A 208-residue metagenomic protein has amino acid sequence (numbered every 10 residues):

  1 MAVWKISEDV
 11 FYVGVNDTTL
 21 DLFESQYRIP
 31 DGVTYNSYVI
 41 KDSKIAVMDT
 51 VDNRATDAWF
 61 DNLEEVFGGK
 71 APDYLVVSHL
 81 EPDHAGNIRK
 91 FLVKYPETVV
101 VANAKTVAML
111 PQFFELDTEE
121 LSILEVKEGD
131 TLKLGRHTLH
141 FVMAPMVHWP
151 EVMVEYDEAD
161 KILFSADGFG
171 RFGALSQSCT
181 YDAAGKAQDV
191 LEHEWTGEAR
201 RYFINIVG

Functional and structural regions predicted by a protein language model:
V3-F67, V154-D157, K161-S165: Conserved beta-strand hairpin/beta-sheet module of binuclear metal-dependent hydrolase folds, prominently
K5-E8, A102-V152: Metallo-beta-lactamase
E8, S43-K44, A71-P72, P96-E97 (+4 more regions): Short coil/turn connectors at secondary-structure junctions
S43, R54-V101: Active-site metal-binding motif and surrounding structural segment of the metallo-beta-lactamase
D49, E81-D83, D167: Acidic active-site catalytic centers that drive phospho-/nucleotidyl reactions and related ester hydrolyses
K90, Q112-E115, L175-S178: Short acidic, glycine/serine/threonine-rich loops at helix termini
T138-G208: Metallo-beta-lactamase
